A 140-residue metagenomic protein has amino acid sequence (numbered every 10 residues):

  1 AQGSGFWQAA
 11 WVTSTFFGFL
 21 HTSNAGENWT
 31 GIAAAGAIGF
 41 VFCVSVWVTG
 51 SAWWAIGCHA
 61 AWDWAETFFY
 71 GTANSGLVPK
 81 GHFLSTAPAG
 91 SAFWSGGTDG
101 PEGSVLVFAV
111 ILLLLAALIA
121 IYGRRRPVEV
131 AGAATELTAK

Functional and structural regions predicted by a protein language model:
A1-A139: Transmembrane helix-loop-helix hairpins at the membrane interface of multi-pass integral membrane proteins
